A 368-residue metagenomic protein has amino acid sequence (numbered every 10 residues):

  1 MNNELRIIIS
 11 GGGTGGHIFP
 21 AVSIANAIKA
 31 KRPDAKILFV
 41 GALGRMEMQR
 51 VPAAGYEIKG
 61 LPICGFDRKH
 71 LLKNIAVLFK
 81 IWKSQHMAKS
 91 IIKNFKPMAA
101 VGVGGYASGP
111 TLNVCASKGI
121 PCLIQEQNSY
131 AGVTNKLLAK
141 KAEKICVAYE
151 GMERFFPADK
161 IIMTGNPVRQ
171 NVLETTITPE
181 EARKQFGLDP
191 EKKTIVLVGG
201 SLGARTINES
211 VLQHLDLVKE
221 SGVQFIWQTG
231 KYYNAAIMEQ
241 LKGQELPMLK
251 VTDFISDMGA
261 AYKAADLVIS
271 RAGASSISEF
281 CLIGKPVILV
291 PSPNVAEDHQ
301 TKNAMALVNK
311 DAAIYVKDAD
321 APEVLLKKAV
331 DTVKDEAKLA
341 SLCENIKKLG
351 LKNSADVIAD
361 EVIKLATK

Functional and structural regions predicted by a protein language model:
E4-G12, A30-K80, Q85, K231-Y233 (+1 more regions): Conserved nucleotide-sugar phosphate-binding/catalytic loop shared by glycosyltransferases and other
R45, R50, A54, I177-K184 (+4 more regions): Donor-nucleotide binding loops and adjacent catalytic segments primarily of GT-B fold Leloir glycosyltransferases
M46, E57, A116-E180, L188: Active-site-proximal region of nucleotide-activated glycan assembly enzymes, centered on histidine/acidic-rich loops
Y56, I120-P121, D266-L267, G284-S292 (+1 more regions): Structural loop-to-beta junction motif characteristic of Rossmann-like glycosyltransferase folds
M87-V101, S108-L123, K136-K144: Glycosyltransferases and closely related glycan-assembly transferases that use nucleotide-activated donors
P97-A99, K263-I277, K285-P286: Acidic donor-binding loop of glycosyltransferase active sites
K338-K352: A short, well-ordered alpha-helix in the C-terminal region of glycosyltransferases
K352-K368: C-terminal alpha-helical cap of glycosyltransferases
